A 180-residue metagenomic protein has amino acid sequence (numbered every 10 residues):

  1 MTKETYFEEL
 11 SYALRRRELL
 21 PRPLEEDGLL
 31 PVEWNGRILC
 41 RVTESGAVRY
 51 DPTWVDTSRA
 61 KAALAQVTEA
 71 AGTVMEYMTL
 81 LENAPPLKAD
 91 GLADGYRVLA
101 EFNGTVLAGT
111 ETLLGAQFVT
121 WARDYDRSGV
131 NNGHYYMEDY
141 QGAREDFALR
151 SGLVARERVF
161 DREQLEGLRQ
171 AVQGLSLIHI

Functional and structural regions predicted by a protein language model:
M1-L24, K61-Y96: Negatively charged, low-complexity tracts enriched in Asp/Glu with abundant Ser/Thr
E33-Q66, A70, V74-Y77: Long, continuous compositionally biased terminal/linker segments
E76-Q117, V159: Short N-terminal "domain-start" leader segments that mark the transition from disordered tails or signal peptides into
G109-G133, L168-Q170, G174: Short aromatic-glycine-(Arg/Gly/Cys) micro-motifs in beta-strand/loop hairpins
S128-Y140, E157: A short, exposed loop/beta-hairpin motif centered on an aromatic-Gly-Thr core
D139-S151: A short, charged, amphipathic alpha-helix used as a generic interaction element across diverse proteins
E157-S176: Amphipathic alpha-helical oligomerization segments
I178-I180: Conserved small/polar residues in nucleotide/adenosyl-binding loops
